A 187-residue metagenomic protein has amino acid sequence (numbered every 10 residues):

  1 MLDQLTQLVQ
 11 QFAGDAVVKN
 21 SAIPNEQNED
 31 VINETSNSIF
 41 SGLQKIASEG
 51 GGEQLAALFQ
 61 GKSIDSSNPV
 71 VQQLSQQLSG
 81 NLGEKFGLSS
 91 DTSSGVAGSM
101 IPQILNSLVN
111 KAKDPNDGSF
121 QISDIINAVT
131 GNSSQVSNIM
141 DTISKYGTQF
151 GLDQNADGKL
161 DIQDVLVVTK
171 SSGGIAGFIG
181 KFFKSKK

Functional and structural regions predicted by a protein language model:
M1-K187: A structural "flexibility-hinge" signal
